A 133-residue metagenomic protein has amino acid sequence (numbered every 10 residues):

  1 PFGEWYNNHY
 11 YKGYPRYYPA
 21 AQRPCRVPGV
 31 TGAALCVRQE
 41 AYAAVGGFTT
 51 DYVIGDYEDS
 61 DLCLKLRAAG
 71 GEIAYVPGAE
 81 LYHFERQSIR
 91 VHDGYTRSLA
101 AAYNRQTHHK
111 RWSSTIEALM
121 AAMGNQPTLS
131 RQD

Functional and structural regions predicted by a protein language model:
P1-V45, D51-V53, S60, A69 (+5 more regions): Acidic/His-rich active-site region of diverse nucleotide-sugar glycosyltransferases
D56-Y57, T96, M120-M123: Residue-level detector of alpha-helical recognition elements and their boundaries
H92, I116-L119: Secondary-structure transition/capping residues
A100, A118-D133: Non-catalytic, C-terminal membrane-associated alpha-helical segments of glycosyltransferases
T107-K110, S114-E117: Negatively charged linear elements and acidic catalytic determinants
